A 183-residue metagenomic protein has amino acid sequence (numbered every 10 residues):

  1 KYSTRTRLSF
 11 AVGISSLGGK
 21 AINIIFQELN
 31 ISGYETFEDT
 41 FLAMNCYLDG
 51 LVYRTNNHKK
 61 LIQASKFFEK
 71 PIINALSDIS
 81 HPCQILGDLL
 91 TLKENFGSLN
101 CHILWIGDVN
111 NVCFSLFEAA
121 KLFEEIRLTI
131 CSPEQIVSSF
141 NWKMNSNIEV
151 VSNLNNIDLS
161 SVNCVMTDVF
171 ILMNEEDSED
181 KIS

Functional and structural regions predicted by a protein language model:
K1-K93: Phosphate/diphosphate ligand-binding glycine-rich loop within oxidoreductases
K1-S15, E94-D168, N174: Glycine-rich phosphate/diphosphate-binding loop of Rossmann-like nucleotide-binding domains
Q27, Y34, N57, A64 (+6 more regions): A generic "cationic amphipathic patch" detector
Q27-S32, G50, D108, M144-E149 (+1 more regions): Short, flexible loop segments at the rims of nucleotide/cofactor-binding pockets, characterized by
D39, L90-T91, K121-F123, M144-S146 (+1 more regions): Generic alpha-helical propensity signal that fires on short helical segments and nearby coil/disordered stretches
T55, D168-V169: Glycine-rich, N-terminal phosphate-binding loop of Rossmann-like dinucleotide-binding domains
L61-I62, K70, D88, S139-N141 (+2 more regions): Poly-acidic low-complexity segments
V169-S183: Glycine/threonine-rich flexible loop motifs
